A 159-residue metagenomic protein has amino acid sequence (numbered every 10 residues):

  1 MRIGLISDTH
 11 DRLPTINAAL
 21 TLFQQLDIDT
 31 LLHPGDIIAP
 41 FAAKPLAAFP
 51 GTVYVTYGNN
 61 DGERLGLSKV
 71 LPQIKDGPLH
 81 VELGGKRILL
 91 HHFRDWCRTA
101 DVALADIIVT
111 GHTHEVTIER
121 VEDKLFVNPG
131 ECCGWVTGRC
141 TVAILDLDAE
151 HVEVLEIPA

Functional and structural regions predicted by a protein language model:
R2-H10, R87-H92, L125-G130, V154: Active-site-proximal beta-strand elements of phosphoester/diester hydrolases
R2-L83: Core catalytic region of metal-dependent phosphoesterases/phosphodiesterases, especially metallo-beta-lactamase-like
H10-T15, I38-F41, N60-G66, D95-T99 (+2 more regions): Active-site environment of divalent metal-dependent phosphoester hydrolases
Q25, G77-G84, A103, R120-E122 (+1 more regions): Binuclear metal-dependent phosphoesterase catalytic core
L32, Y54, I107-V109, L125-V127 (+1 more regions): Hydrophobic/aromatic beta-strand patches that form the interior of the parallel beta-sheet core in alpha/beta enzyme
P78-E119: Internal catalytic-core helix/loop-beta-alpha segment that presents or stabilizes conserved functional determinants
